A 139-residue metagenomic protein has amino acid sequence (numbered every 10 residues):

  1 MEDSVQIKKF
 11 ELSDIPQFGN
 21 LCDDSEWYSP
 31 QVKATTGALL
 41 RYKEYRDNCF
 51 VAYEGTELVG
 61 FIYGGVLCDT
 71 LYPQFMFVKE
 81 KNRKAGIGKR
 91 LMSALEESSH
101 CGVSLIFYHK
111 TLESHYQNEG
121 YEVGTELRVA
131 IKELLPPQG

Functional and structural regions predicted by a protein language model:
D3-F18: A short beta-loop-alpha structural element at the N-terminal edge of CoA-dependent acyl/N-acetyltransferase catalytic
G19-E26: Hydrophobic alpha-helical core bundles mediating ligand binding, dimerization, or RNAP-core interactions
W27-C49, Y53: Active-site rim helix/loop that mediates acceptor-substrate recognition in acyltransferases
V51, E57-G65, Y72-F77: Conserved beta-strand in the GNAT
G65-Q74, R83, G124-E126: A conserved beta-turn-beta hairpin within the catalytic core of GNAT-like acetyltransferases that forms part
V78, K84-E97: Conserved acetyl-CoA-binding loop-helix of GNAT-fold acetyltransferases
S98-T111: Conserved GNAT acetyl-CoA-binding A-motif
S104-I106, Q117, E122-P137: Conserved catalytic-core motifs of GNAT/GCN5-like acyltransferases
